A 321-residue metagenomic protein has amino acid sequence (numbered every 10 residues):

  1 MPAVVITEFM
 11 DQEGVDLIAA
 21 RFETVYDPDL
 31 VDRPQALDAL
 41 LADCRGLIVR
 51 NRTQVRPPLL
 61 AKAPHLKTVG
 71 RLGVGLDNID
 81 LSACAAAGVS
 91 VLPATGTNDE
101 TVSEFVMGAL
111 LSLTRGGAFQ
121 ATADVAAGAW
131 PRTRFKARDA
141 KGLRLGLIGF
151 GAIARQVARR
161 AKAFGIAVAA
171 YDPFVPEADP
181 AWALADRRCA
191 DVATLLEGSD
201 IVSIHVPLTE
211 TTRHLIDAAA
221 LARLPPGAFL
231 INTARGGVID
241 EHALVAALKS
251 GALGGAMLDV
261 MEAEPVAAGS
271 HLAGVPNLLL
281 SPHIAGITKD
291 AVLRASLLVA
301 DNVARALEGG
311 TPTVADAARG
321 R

Functional and structural regions predicted by a protein language model:
M1-L92, E197, D217, R223: An N-terminal-biased, well-structured beta-alpha scaffold segment characteristic of Rossmann-like dinucleotide-binding
T7, R50, L72, A109 (+2 more regions): Short, well-ordered coil/turn residues at beta-beta hairpins and beta-strand->alpha-helix junctions within
R45-G46, T68, I201, F229 (+2 more regions): Short, Asp-centered acidic motifs that coordinate Mg2+ and/or phosphate in catalytic or ligand-binding sites
V55-L59, P173-H271: Rossmann-like adenosine-cofactor binding region
A87, T95-R144, R159, A178: Phosphate-binding beta-alpha-beta segment of Rossmann-like dinucleotide-binding domains, i.e., the NAD(P)
F105, G227-R321: Rossmann-like dinucleotide-binding domain for NAD(H)/NADP(H)
F150-G151: Glycine-rich Rossmann-fold phosphate-binding loop(s) that bind the pyrophosphate of adenine dinucleotide cofactors
A154-R155: N-terminal Rossmann-fold NAD(P) dinucleotide-binding loop
